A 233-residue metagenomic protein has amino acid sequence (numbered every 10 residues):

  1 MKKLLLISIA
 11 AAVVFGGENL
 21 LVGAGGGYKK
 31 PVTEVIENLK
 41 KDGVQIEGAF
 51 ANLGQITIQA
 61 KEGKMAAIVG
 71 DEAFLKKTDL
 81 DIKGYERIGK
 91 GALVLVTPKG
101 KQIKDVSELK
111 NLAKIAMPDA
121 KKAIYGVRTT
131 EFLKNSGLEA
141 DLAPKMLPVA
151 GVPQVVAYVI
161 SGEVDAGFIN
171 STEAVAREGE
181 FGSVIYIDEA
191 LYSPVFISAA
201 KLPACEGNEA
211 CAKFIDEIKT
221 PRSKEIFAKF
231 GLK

Functional and structural regions predicted by a protein language model:
M1-K2, E178: Generic cytosolic/nucleocytoplasmic N-terminal low-complexity/intrinsically disordered segments
K3-A12: Sec-dependent N-terminal signal peptides
G16-K41, A49, G54-K233: Exported/periplasmic ABC-transporter solute-binding proteins
I46: Hydrophobic anchor at the start of a short beta-strand that flanks the dinucleotide cofactor-binding loop
